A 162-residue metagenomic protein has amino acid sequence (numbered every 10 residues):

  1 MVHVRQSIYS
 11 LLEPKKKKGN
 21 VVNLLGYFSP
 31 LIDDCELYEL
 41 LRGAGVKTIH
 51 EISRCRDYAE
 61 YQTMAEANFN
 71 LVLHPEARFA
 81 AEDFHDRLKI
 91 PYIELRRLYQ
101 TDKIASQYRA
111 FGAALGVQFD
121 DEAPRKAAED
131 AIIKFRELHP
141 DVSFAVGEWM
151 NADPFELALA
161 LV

Functional and structural regions predicted by a protein language model:
M1-V162: An N-terminal assembly and electron-transfer interface module characteristic of large anaerobic redox and radical
